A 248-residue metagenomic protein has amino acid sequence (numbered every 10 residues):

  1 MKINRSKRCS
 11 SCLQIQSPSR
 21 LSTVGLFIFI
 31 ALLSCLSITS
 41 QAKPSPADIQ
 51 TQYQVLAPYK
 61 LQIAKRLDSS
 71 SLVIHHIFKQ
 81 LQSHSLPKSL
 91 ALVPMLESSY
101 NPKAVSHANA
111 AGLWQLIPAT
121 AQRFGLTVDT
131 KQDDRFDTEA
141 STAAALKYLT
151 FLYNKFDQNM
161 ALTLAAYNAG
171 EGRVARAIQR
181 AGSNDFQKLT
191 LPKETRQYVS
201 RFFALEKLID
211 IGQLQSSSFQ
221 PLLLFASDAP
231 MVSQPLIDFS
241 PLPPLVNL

Functional and structural regions predicted by a protein language model:
M1-P18: N-terminal secretory signal peptides that target proteins for export/translocation
G25-L36: Bacterial N-terminal signal peptides
S40-H84, K131, F136-A143, K147 (+3 more regions): Extracytoplasmic and endomembrane cell-envelope/extracellular-matrix remodeling and assembly machinery
L72, L86-A91, M95, A108-A111 (+1 more regions): Extracytoplasmic
L86-P102, A145, T163-N168: Short, functionally critical alpha-helical segments immediately adjacent to catalytic or ligand/cofactor-binding
S99-H107, R123, L152, E171-A181: Secretory-pathway/luminal and periplasmic proteins that interact with or process carbohydrate-rich
A108-D129, T142-L149: Substrate-binding/active-site groove segments that recognize and process beta-1,4-linked N-acetyl-hexosamine
D157, A161-A169, V174-A177: Short helix/loop segments within enzyme catalytic domains that coordinate or immediately flank catalytic cofactors
